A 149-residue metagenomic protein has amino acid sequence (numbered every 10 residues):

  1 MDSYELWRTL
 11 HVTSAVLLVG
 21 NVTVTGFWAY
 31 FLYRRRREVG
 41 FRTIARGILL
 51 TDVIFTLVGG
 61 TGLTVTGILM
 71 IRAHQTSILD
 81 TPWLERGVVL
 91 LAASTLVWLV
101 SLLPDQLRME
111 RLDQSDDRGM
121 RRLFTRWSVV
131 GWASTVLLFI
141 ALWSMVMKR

Functional and structural regions predicted by a protein language model:
M1-R149: Polytopic transmembrane helical bundles with strong interfacial aromatic enrichment
